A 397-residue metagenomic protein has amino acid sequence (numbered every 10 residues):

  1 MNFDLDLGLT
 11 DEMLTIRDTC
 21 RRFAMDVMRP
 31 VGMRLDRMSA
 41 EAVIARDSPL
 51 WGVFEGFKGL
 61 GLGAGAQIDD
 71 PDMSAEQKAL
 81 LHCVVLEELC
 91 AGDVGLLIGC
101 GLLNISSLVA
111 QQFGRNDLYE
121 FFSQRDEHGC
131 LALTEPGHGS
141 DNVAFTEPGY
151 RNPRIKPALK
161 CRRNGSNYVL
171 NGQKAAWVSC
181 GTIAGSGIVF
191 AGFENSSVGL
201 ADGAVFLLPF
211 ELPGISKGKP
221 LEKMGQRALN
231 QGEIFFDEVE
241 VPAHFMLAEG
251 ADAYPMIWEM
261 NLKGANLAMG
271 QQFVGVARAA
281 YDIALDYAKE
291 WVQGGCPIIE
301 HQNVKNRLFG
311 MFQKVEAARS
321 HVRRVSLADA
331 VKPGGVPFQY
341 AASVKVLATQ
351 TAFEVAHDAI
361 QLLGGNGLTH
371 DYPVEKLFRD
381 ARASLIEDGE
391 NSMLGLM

Functional and structural regions predicted by a protein language model:
M1-C100, F121: Amphipathic, small/basic residue-rich leader segments at the start of a protein or domain
N2-F3, V85, L363-M397: Glycine-rich phosphate/cofactor-binding loops in nucleotide/flavin-utilizing enzymes
L5-I16, S216-E316, S384: Glycine-rich beta->alpha junctions and the first turn(s) of the following alpha-helix
R29-E41, K289-C296, F312-L347, I360-G365: C-terminal helix-coil-helix/basic helical segment that borders enzyme active sites and/or dimer interfaces and provides
P71, L97-D117, G139: N-terminal glycine-rich flavin-associated loop
D126-V143: A short, Trp-centered hydrophobic/proline-enriched beta-strand micro-motif
N167, N171-S216: A short core secondary-structure module
A175-G181, A265-M269, A383-E390: Glycine-rich phosphate/pyrophosphate-binding beta-alpha loops
